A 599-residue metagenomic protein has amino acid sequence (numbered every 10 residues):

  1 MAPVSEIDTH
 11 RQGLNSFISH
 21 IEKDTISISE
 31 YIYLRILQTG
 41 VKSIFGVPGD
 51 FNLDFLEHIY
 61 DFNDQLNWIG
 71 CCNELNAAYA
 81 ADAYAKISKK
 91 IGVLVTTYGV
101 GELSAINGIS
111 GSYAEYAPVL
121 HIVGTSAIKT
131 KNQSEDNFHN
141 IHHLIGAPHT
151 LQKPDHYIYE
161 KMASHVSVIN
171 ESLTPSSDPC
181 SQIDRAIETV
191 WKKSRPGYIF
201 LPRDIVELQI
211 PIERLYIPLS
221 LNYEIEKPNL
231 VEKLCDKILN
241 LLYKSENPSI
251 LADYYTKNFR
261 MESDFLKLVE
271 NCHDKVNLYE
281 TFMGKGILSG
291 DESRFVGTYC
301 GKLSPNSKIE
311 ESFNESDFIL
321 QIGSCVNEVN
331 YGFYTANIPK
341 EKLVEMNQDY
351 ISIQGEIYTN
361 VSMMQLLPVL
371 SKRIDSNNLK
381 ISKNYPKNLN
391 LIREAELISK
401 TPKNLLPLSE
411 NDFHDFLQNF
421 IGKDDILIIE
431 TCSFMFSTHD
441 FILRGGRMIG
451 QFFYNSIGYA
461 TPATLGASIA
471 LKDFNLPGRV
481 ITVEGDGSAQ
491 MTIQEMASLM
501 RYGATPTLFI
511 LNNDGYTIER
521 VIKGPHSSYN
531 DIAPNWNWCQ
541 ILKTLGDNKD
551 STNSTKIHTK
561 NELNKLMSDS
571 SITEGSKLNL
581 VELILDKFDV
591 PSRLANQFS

Functional and structural regions predicted by a protein language model:
A2-D24, T174-S177, F200, E213 (+4 more regions): Phosphate/pyrophosphate-binding active-site segments
A2-D375, P477, T505-L508: N-terminal alpha/beta PP-like core and its mobile active-site loop of ThDP/TPP-dependent enzymes
S29-E30, E232-C235, N306-S307, N411 (+3 more regions): Structural motif corresponding to alpha-helix initiation and N-cap regions
S29-K42, V47-D50, F55-Y60, E262 (+1 more regions): Active-site diphosphate/adenylate-binding microenvironment
I122, T130-P154, E315, Q354 (+2 more regions): Thiamine diphosphate
S249, I426, I481-T482: Hydrophobic "anchor" residues on beta-strands that sit immediately upstream of conserved functional sites
A252, I322, M346, I429 (+3 more regions): Active-site flanking residues adjacent to catalytic metal/cofactor-binding acidic residues
C272, G422, M500-A504: Basic phosphate/pyrophosphate-binding loop/patch that engages nucleotide-derived ligands
